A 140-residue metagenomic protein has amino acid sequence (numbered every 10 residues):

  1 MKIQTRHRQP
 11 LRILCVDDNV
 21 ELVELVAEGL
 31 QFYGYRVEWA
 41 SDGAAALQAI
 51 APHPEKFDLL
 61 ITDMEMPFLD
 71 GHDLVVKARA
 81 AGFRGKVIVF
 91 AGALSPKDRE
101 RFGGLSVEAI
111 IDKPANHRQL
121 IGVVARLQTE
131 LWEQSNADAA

Functional and structural regions predicted by a protein language model:
M1-L14, E24-A27, N116-A140: Non-catalytic signal-transmission and effector/linker regions of two-component phosphorelay proteins
V20-E38: Two-component/phosphorelay signaling modules centered on CheY-like receiver
W39-L59: Acidic, metal-coordinating helix/loop segments flanking the phosphotransfer/catalytic sites of two-component signaling
A51-E55, K77-R84, L105: Conserved phosphotransfer cores of two-component systems
D63, A91: Active-site residues of response regulator receiver
M66: Receiver (REC) domain active-site loop signature in two-component systems and cognate sites in sensor histidine kinases
D112-K113: A Lys-centered signature of the CheY-like receiver
